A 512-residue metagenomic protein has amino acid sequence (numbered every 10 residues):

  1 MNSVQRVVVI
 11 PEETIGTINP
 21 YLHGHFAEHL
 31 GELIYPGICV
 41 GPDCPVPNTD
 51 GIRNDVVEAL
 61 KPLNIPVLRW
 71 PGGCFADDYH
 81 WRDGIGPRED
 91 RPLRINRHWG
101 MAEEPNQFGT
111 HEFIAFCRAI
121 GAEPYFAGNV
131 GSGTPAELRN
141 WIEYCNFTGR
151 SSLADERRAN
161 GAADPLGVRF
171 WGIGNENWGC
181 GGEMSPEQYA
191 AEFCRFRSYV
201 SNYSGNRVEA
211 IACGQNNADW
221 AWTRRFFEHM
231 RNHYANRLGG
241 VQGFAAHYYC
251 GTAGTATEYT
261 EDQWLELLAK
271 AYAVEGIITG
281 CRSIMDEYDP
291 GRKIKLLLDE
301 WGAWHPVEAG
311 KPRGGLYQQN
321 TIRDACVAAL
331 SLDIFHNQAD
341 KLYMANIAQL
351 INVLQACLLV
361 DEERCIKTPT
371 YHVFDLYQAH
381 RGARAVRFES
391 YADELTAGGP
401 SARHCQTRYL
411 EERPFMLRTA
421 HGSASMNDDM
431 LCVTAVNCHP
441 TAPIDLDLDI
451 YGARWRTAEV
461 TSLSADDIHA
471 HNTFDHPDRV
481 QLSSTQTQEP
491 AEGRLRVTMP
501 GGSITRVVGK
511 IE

Functional and structural regions predicted by a protein language model:
M1-R224, M230-G243, V274-E275, T279-E512: Non-catalytic accessory regions flanking glycosidase/transglycosidase catalytic cores in CAZymes
Y248-E266, K311: Active-site His/acidic residue clusters
L265-L267, Q319-N320: Extracellular loop and loop/strand-boundary signature of outer-membrane beta-barrel proteins
A269-A273: Beta-strand-rich domain onsets/edges
